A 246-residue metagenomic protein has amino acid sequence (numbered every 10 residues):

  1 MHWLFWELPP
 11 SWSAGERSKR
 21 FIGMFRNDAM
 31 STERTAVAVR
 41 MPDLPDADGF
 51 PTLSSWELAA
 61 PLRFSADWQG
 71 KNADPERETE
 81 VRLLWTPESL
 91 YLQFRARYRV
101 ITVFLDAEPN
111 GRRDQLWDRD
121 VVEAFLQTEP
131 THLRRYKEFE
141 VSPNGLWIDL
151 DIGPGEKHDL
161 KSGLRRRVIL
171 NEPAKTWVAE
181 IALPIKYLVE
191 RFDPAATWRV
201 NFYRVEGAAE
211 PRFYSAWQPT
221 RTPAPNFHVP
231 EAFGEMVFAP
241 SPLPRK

Functional and structural regions predicted by a protein language model:
M1-W3, W177: Residue-level detector of alpha-helical transmembrane segments in integral membrane proteins
W3-W6, W12: Tryptophan (W) side chains
G15-E16: Glycine-biased, low-complexity coil/linker segments
M24-K246: Structural preference for beta-rich elements and adjacent junctions enriched in aromatics
